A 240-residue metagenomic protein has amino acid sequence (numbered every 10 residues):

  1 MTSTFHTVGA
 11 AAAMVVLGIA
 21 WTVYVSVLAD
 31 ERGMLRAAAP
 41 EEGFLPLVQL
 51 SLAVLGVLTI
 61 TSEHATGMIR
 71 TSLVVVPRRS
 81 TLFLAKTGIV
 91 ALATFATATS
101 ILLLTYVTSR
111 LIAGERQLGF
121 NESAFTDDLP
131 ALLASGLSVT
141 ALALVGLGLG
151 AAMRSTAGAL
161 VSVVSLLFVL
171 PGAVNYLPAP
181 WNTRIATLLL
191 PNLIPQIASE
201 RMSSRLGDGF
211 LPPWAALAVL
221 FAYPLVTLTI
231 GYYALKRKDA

Functional and structural regions predicted by a protein language model:
M1-F5, P77-R79, R154-T156: Short loop-to-helix capping motifs
F5-H6, M68, T81, G158-A159 (+1 more regions): Residue-level recognition of membrane-helix boundary sites in multi-pass small-molecule transporters
H6-T7, A11-V57, F83-A152, V169-V174 (+1 more regions): Secretory targeting signals
L28-R32, H64, M68, T108 (+7 more regions): Membrane-interfacial segments
M34, G56-V75, R79-S80, T87: Transmembrane helix boundary and interhelical loop/hinge segments in multi-pass membrane proteins
M68, L103, L144, L160-V161: Transmembrane alpha-helix boundary/hinge residues in polytopic small-molecule transporters
T156-L193: Transmembrane helix segments
V219-A240: Junction motif at the cytosolic side of a transmembrane helix
